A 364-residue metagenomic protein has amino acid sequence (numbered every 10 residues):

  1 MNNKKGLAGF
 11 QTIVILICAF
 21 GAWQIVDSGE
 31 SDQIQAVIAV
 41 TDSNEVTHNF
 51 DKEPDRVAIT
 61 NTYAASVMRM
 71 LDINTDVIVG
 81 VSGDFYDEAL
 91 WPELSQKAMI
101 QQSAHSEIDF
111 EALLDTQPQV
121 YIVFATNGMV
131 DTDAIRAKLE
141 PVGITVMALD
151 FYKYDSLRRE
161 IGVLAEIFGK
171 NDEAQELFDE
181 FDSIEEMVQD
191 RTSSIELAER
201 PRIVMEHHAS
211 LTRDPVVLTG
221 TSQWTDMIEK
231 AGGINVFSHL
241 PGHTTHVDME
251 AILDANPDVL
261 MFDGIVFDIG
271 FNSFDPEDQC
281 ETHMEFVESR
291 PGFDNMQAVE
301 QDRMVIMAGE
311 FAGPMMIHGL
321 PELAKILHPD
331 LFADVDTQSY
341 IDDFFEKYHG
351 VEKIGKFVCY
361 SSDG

Functional and structural regions predicted by a protein language model:
M1-S31: Secretory targeting signatures
V26-D32, A36-V37, T47-N49, D131-R213 (+3 more regions): Extracytoplasmic substrate-binding proteins
S43-E45, M99-E111, Y152, L240-M249: Short helix-initiation/N-cap motifs at beta->coil->alpha
A58-T60, V79-S82, V120-F124, V146-D150 (+5 more regions): Structural recognition of the beta-strand scaffold that forms the well-ordered cores of secreted hydrolase catalytic
I59-T116, V120-M129: A short, structured surface patch at a secondary-structure boundary
Y63-S66, D84-D87, V120-Y121, T126-V130 (+6 more regions): Solvent-exposed loop/turn segments at secondary-structure junctions within structured extracellular/periplasmic domains
V216-H243: Alpha-helical, coiled-coil/dimerization segments enriched in small aliphatic residues
A251, A255-R303, M307-F311: Flexible, solvent-exposed loop/hinge segments that line or gate ligand/substrate-binding clefts
